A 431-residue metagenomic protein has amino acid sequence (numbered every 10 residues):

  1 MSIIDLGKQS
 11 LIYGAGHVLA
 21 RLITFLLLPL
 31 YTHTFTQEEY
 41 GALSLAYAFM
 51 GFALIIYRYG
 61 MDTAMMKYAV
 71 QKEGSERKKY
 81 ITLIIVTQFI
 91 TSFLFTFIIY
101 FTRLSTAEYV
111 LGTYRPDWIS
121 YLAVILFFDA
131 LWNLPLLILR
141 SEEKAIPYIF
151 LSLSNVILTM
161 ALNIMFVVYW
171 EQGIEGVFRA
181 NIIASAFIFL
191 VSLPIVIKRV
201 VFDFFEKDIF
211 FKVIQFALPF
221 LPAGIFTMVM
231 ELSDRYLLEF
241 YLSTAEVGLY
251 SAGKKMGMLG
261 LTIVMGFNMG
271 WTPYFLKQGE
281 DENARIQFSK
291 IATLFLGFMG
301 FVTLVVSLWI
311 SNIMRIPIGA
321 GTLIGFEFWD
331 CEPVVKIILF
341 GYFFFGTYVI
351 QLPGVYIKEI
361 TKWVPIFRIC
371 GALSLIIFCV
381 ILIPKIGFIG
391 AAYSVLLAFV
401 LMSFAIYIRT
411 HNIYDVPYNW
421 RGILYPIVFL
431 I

Functional and structural regions predicted by a protein language model:
M1-L6, I146, I174-F178, L190-E231 (+3 more regions): Interhelical loop/hinge segments that connect adjacent transmembrane helices in multipass membrane
D5-D62, S92-Y100, I125, V156-M160 (+2 more regions): Signature of the first transmembrane helix
K8-A20, T24, A46, G51 (+4 more regions): Membrane-water interface segments that mark the loop-to-transmembrane alpha-helix transition
Q9-I12, Y121, P147, D208-P219 (+3 more regions): Membrane-interface "helix-start" segments
T24-E39, A107-Y109, M165, I225-L259 (+2 more regions): Helix-terminus/linker motif at the lipid-water interface of multi-pass membrane proteins
P29, Y40-Y57, D234-Y236, G248-M265 (+3 more regions): Alpha-helical transmembrane segments of polytopic membrane transporters and translocases
A69-T87, L249-I369: Specific pore-lining/lateral-gate transmembrane helices of multi-pass inner-membrane transport and insertion machines
P116, S120, F150-K198, F216 (+2 more regions): Hydrophobic alpha-helical transmembrane segments
